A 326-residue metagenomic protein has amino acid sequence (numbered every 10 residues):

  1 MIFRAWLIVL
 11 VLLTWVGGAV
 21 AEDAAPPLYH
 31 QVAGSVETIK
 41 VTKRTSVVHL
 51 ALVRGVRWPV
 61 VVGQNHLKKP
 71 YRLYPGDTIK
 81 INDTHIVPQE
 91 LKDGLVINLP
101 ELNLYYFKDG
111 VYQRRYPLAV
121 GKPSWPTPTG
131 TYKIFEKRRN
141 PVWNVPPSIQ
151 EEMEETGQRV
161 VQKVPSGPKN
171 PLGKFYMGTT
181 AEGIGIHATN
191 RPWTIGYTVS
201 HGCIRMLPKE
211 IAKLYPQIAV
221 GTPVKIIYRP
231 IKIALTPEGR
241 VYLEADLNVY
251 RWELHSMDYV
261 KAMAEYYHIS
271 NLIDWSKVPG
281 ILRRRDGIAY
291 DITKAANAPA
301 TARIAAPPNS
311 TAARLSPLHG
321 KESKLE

Functional and structural regions predicted by a protein language model:
A5-W15: Bacterial N-terminal signal peptides
A19-D23: Boundary at the C-terminal end of the N-terminal hydrophobic targeting segment
A24-G55: Primarily a LysM-type cell-wall glycan-binding module
T42, K68, R72-P75, A219: Residue-level recognition of short, solvent-exposed, well-ordered loop/turn junctions that link secondary-structure
R44, G76-I79, G221-V224: Loop/turn positions that initiate beta-strands
H85-P192, K213-P216, A245-K324: Gly/Pro-biased beta-strand-loop elements
S200, I211-I218, P223-G239, D246-Y259 (+1 more regions): C-terminal soluble interaction/assembly domains
